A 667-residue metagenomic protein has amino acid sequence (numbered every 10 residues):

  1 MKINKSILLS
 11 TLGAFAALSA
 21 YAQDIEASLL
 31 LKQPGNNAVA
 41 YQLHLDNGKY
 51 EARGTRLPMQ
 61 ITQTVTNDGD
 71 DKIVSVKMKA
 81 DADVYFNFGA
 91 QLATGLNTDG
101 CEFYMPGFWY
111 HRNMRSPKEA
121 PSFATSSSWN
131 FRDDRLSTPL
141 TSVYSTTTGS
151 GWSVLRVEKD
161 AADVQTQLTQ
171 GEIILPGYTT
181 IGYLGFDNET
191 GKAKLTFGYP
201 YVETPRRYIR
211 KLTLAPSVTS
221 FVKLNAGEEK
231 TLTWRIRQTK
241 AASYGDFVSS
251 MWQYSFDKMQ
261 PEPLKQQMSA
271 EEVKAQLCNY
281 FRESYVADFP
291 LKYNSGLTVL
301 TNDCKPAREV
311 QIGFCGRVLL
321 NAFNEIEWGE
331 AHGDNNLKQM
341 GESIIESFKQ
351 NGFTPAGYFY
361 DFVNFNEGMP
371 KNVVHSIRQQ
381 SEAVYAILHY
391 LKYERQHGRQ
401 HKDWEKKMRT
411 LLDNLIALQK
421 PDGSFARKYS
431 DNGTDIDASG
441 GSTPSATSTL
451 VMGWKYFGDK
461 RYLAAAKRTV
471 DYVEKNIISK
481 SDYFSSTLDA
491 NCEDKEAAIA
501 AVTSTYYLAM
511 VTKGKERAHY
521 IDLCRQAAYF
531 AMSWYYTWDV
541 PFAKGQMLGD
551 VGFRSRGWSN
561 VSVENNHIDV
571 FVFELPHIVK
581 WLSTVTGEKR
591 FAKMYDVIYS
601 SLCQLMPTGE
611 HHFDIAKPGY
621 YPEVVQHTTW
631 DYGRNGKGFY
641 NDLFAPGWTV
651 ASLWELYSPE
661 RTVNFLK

Functional and structural regions predicted by a protein language model:
M1-D24: Bacterial Sec-dependent N-terminal signal peptides
I25-Q42, L224, A242-Q311, S343 (+5 more regions): Low-complexity, Ser/Thr/Pro/Gly-enriched N-terminal "stalk/linker" regions
T55, Q63-G69, I73-A226: Beta-strand/loop-rich accessory regions of lumenal/periplasmic or secreted enzymes, predominantly carbohydrate-active
F221-D246: Short Pro-Gly-centered flexible turn/kink motifs
F247-S284, G333-N351, Q396-I416, G458-K475 (+3 more regions): Extended, well-ordered alpha-helical scaffold segments
C278-V310, Q350-N372, L415-D435, K475-C492 (+2 more regions): Glycine- and aromatic-rich loop/turn segments at beta-sheet edges
L319-N335, E382-Q400, S445-K460, A500-E516 (+3 more regions): Well-ordered alpha-helical scaffold segments within catalytic/enzyme domains
E367-K371, H389-K460, K475, Y529-Y535: Active-site lining segments of carbohydrate-active enzymes
